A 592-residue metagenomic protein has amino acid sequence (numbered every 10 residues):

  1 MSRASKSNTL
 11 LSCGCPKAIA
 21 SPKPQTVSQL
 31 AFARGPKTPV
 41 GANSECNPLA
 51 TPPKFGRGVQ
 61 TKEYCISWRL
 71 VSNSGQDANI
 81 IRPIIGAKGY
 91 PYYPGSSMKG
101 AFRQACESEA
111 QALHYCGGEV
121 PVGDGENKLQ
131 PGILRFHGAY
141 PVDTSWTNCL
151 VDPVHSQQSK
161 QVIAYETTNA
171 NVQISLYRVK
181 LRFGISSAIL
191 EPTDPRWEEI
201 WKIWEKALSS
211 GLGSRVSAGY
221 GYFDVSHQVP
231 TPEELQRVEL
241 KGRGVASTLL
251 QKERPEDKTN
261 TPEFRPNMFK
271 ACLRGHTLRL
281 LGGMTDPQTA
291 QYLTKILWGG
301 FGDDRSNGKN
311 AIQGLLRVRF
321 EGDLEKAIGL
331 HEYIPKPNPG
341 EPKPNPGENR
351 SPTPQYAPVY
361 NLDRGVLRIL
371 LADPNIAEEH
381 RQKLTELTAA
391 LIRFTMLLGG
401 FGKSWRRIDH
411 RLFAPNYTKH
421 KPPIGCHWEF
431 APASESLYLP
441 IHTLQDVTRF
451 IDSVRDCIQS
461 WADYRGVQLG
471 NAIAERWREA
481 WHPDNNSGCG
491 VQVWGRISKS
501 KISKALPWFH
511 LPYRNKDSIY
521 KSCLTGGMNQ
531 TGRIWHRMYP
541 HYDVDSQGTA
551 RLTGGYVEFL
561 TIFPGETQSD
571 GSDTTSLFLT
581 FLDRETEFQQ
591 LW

Functional and structural regions predicted by a protein language model:
M1-W592: Basic, Gly/Ser/Thr-rich N-terminal segments that form RNA-phosphate-binding interfaces in CRISPR RAMP
